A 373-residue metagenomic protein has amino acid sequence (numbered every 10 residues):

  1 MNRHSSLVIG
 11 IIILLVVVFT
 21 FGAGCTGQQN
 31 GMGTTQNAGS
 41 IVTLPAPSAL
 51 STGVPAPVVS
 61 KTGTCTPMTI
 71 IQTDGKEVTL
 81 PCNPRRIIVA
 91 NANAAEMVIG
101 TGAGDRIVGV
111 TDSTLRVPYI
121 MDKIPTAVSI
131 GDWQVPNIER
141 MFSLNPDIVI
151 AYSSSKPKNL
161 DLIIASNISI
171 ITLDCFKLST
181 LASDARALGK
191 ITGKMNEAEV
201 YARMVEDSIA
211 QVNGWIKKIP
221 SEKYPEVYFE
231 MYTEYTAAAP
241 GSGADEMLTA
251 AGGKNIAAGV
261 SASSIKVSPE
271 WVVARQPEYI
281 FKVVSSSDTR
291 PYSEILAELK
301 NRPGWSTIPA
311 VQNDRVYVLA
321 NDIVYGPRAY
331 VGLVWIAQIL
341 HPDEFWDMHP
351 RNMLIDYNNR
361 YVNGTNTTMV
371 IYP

Functional and structural regions predicted by a protein language model:
N2-H4, V8-V16, G22-A95, N196-Y228 (+1 more regions): Bacterial Sec-exported substrate-binding components of ABC uptake systems
G63, E77, K158-T236, A257-G259 (+2 more regions): Extracytoplasmic substrate-binding proteins
T73-G75, A127-E139, V260-P269: Short helix-initiation/N-cap motifs at beta->coil->alpha
R86-A90, V108-T111, D132, I148-Y152 (+5 more regions): Structural recognition of the beta-strand scaffold that forms the well-ordered cores of secreted hydrolase catalytic
R86-L144, I148-S154: A short, structured surface patch at a secondary-structure boundary
T114-R116, A238-S264: Alpha-helical, coiled-coil/dimerization segments enriched in small aliphatic residues
P136-P146, S166, V267-Q276: Short helices/loops that flank or line small-molecule/ion binding pockets
M247, A258, S264-S285: Ligand-binding pocket segment of bilobal, Venus flytrap-like solute-binding proteins
